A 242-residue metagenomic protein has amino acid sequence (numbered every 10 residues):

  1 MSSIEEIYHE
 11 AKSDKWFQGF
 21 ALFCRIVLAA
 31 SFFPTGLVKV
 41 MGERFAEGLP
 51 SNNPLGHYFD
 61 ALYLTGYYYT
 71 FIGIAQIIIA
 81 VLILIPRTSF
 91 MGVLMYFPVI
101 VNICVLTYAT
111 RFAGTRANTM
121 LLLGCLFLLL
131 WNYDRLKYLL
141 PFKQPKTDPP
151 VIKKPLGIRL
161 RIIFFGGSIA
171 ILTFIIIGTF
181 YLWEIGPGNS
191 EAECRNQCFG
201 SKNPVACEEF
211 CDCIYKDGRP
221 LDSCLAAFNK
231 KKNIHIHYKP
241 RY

Functional and structural regions predicted by a protein language model:
M1-E43, S89-Y242: Extended, low-polarity transmembrane helix blocks
E6, K15-W16, H57, G73 (+1 more regions): Generic signal for short, ordered secondary-structure residues within or immediately flanking folded domains
I26, L64-T65, L84-R87: Membrane-interface junctions
S31, T35-I72: Solvent-exposed, well-ordered loop and adjacent helix/strand elements within mature globular domains that form
T70-V81, F97-P98: Hydrophobic alpha-helical transmembrane segments
I78-M91: Juxtamembrane helix-break-helix junctions at the cytosolic face of small multi-pass alpha-helical membrane proteins
